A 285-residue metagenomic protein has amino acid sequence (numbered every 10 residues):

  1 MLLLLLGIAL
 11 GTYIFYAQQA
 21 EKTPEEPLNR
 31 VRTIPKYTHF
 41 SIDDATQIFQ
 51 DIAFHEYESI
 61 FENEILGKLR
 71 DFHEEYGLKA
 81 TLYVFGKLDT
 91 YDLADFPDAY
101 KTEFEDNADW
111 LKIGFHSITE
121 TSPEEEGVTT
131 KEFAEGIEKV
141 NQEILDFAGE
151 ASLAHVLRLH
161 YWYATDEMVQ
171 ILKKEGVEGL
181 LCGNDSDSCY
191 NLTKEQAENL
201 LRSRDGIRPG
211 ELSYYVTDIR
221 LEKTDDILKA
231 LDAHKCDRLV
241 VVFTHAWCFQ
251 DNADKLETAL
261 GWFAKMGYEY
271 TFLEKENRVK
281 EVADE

Functional and structural regions predicted by a protein language model:
M1-Y13: Hydrophobic membrane-insertion alpha-helices, especially the h-region of bacterial N-terminal signal peptides
E21-D106: Active-site beta->alpha N-cap acidic-glycine motif
P24-P27, Y91-L93, A151-S152, Y161-V241 (+2 more regions): Active-site-adjacent pocket scaffolds in enzyme catalytic domains
I34-Y37, E75-T81, A108-K112, E150-H155 (+3 more regions): Loop/turn elements at helix/coil->beta-strand transitions in domains of secreted/extracellular proteins
A45, F85-D89, H116-E120, W162 (+3 more regions): Active-site beta-loop-alpha junctions enriched in small/polar residues
E56-L69, D92-K101, T130-E143, K223-K229 (+1 more regions): Well-ordered, non-membrane alpha-helical segments in soluble/globular domains
K79-M168, S188, R238-L239: Metal-dependent polysaccharide deacetylase catalytic core of the NodB/CE4 family, i.e., the active-site-bearing domain
L180-N184, V242-E285: C-terminal domain-boundary segment and adjacent tail
